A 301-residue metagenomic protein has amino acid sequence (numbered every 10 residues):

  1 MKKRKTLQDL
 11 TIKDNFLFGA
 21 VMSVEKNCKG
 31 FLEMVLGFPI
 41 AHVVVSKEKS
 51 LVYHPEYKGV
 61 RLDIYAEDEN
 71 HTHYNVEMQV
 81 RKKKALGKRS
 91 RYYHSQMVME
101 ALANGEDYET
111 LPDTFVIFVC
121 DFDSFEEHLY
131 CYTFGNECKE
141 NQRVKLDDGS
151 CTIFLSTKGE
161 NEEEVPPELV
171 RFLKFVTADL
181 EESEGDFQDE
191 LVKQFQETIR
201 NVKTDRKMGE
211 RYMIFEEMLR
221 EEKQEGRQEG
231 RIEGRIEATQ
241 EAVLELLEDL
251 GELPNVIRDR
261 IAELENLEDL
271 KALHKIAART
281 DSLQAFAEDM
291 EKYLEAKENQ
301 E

Functional and structural regions predicted by a protein language model:
M1-E301: Elongated, amphipathic alpha-helical interaction scaffolds
